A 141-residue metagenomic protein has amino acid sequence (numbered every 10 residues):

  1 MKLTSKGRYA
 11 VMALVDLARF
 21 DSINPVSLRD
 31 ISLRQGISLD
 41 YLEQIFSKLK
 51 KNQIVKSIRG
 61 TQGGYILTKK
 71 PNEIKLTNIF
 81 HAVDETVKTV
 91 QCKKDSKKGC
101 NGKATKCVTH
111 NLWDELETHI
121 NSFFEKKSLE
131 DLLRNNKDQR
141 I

Functional and structural regions predicted by a protein language model:
A10-S22: Short amphipathic alpha-helical interface segments
R19-S22, L33, K51: The C-terminal cap of the DNA-recognition helix in HTH/winged-HTH DNA-binding domains, marking the helix-to-coil
V26-G36: A short alpha-helical element within helix-turn-helix/winged-helix DNA-binding domains across DNA-binding proteins
D40: Key DNA-contact positions within bacterial/archaeal DNA-binding proteins
I45-K50: Basic amphipathic alpha-helical segments that dock to polyanions
K51-I54, A82: Residue cluster at the C-terminal edge of the helix-turn-helix DNA-binding motif
I54-Q62, I66-L67: Beta-hairpin "wing" of winged helix-turn-helix
L76, K94-I141: C-terminal regulatory/oligomerization modules of transcriptional regulators
